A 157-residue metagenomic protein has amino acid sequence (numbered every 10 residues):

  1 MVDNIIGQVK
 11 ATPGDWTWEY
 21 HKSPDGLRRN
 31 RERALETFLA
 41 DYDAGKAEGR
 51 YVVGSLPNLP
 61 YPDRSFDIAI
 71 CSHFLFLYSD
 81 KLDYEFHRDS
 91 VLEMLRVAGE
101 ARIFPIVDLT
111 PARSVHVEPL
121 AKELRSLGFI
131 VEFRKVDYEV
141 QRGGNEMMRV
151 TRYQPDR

Functional and structural regions predicted by a protein language model:
M1-G49: Class I S-adenosyl-L-methionine-dependent methyltransferase module
A40-Y51, R96-E100, L127: A structural motif corresponding to the C-terminal end of an alpha-helix and its immediate exit/capping segment
V52-S55, F133-K135: Short loop/edge segments at beta-strand edges and connector loops that shape dinucleotide/nucleotide cofactor-binding
G54-I70: A short acidic, Gly/Pro-enriched loop at the edge of an enzyme's catalytic core that lines a small-molecule cofactor
S72-F76: Residues lining the SAM
Y78-E93: A short, conserved alpha-helix within the catalytic core of class I
S90, M94-V107: Conserved beta-strand signature within the Rossmann-like core of class I S-adenosyl-L-methionine
L109-R157: Class I S-adenosyl-L-methionine
